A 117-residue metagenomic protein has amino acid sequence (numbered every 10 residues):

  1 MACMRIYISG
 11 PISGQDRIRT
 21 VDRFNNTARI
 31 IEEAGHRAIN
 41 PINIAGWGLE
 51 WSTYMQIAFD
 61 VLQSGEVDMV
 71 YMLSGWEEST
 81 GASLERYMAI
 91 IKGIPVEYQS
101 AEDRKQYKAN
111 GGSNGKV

Functional and structural regions predicted by a protein language model:
M1-V117: Conserved catalytic or regulatory cores that recognize and/or transform ribose-phosphate-containing ligands
